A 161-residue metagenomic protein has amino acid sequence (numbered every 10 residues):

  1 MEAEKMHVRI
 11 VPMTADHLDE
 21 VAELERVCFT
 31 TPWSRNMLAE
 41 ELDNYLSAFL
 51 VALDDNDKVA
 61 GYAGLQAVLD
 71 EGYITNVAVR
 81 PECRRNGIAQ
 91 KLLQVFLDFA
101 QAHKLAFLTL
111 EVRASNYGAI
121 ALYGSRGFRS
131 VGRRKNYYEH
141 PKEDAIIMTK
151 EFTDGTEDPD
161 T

Functional and structural regions predicted by a protein language model:
E2, S47-A48, F107, R113 (+1 more regions): Conserved catalytic core of the tyrosine transesterase superfamily
A3-E4, P12-E82, L93-F99, H103 (+1 more regions): Acetyl-CoA-dependent GNAT
R9, Y73, F107-T109: Residues at or immediately flanking beta-strands
R35, A39, A114, Y137-Y138: Conserved beta-strand edge residues that scaffold enzyme active sites
L50, D57, A78, R126 (+2 more regions): Non-heme di-metal
K58, N76, R80-Q94, A102-F107 (+3 more regions): Conserved glycine-rich acetyl-CoA-binding loop
E111, G124, R129-A145: Conserved catalytic-core motifs of GNAT/GCN5-like acyltransferases
